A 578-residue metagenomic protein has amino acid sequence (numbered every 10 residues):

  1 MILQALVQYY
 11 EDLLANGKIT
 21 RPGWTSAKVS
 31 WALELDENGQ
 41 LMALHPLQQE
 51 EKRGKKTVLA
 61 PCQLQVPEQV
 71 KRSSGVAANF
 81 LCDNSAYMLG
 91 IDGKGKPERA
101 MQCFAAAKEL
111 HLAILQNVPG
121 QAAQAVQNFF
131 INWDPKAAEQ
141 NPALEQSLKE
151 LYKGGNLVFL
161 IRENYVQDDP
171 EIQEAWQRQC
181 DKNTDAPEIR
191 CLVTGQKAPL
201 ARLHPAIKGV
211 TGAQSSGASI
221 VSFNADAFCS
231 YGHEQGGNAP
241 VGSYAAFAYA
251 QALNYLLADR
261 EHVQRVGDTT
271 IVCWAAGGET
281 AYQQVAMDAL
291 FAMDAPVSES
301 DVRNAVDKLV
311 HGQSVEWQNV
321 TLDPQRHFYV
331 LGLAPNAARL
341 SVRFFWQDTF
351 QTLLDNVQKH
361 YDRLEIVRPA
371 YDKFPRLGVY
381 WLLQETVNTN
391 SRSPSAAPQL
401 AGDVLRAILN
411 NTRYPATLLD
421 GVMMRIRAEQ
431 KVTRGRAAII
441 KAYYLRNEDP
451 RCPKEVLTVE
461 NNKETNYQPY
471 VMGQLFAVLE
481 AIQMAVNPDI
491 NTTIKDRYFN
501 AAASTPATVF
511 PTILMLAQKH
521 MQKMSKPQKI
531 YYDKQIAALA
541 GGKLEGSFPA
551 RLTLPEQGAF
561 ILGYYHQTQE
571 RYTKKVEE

Functional and structural regions predicted by a protein language model:
M1-I189, F228-E578: Conserved phosphate-interacting/catalytic interface
T194-Q196: Short Cys/His-rich metal-coordination motifs, predominantly Zn2+-binding knuckles/fingers
L200-R202, R339: Short catalytic/ligand-binding loop motif for oxyanion handling, primarily in non-cytosolic enzymes, centered on
R202-N238: Short microdomains enriched in Cys/His and/or Lys/Arg
